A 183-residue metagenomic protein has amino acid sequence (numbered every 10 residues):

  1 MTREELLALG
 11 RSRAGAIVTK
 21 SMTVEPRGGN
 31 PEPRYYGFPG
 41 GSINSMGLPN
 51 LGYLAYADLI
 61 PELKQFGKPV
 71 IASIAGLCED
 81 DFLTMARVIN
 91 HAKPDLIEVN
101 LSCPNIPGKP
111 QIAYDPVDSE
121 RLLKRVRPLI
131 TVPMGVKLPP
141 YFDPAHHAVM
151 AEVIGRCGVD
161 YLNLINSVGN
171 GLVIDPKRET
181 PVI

Functional and structural regions predicted by a protein language model:
M1-V70, A75-L77: N-terminal capping/small domains of soluble enzymes
A8-S12, A16, E79-I183: Alpha/beta enzyme core
